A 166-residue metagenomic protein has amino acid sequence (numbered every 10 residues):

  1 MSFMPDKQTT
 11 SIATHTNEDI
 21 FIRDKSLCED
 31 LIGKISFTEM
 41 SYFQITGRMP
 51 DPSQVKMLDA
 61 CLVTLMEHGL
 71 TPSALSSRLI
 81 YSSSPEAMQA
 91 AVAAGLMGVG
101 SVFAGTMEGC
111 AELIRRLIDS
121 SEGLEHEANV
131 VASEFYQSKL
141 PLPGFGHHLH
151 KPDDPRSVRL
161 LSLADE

Functional and structural regions predicted by a protein language model:
M1-E166: Hydrophobic alpha-helical bundle cores within soluble ligand-binding/oligomerization subdomains
